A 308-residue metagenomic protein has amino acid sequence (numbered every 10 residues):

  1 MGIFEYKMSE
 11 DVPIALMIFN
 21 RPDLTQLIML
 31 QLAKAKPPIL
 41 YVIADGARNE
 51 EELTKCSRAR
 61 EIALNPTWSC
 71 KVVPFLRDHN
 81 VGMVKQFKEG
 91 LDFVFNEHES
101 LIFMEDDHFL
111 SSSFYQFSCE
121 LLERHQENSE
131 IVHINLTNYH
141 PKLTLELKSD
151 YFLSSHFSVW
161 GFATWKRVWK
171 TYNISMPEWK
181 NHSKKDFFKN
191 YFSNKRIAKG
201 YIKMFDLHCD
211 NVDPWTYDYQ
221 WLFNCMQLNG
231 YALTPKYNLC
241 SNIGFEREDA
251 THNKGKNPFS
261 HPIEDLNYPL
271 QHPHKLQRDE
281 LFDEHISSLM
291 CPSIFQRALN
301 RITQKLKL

Functional and structural regions predicted by a protein language model:
G2-F103, H108-L308: An acidic/histidine-cluster motif and surrounding catalytic segment that typifies divalent-metal-assisted enzyme active
